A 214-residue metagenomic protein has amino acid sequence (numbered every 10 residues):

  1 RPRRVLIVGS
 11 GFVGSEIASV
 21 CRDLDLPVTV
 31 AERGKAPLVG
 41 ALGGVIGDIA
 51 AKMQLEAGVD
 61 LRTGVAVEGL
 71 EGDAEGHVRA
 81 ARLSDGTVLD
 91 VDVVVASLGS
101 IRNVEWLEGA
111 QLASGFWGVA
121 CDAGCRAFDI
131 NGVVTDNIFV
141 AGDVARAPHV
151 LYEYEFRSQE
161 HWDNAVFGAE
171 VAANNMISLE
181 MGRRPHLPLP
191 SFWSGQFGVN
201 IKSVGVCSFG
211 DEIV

Functional and structural regions predicted by a protein language model:
R1, A74-H77, R82, V88-N164 (+1 more regions): FAD-site-proximal beta/loop scaffold in flavoenzymes
R3, L26, V59, R79 (+3 more regions): A structural micro-motif
R4-V8, F12-G69, H161, P185-W193: Rossmann-like dinucleotide-binding cores of NAD(P)H-dependent redox enzymes
G14, P37, L70, V104 (+3 more regions): Flexible, glycine-rich phosphate/dinucleotide-binding loops and adjacent beta-alpha linkers at cofactor/substrate
A66, G86-T87, V199: Well-ordered beta-strand scaffold positions
V144-V214: Mid-to-C-terminal Rossmann-like scaffold of FAD/NAD(P)H-dependent oxidoreductases
